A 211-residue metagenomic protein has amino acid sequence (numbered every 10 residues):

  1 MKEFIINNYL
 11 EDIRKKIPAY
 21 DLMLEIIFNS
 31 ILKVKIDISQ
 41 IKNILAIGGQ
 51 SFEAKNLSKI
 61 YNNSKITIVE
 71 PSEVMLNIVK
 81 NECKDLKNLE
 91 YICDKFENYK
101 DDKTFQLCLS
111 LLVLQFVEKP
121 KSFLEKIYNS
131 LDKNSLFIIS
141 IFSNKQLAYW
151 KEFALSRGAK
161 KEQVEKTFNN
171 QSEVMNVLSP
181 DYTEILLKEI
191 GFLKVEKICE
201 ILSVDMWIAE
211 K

Functional and structural regions predicted by a protein language model:
M1-S39, N56: Conserved class I S-adenosyl-L-methionine
Q40-N98: Class I SAM-dependent methyltransferase SAM/SAH-binding core
E97-C108: A short acidic, Gly/Pro-enriched loop at the edge of an enzyme's catalytic core that lines a small-molecule cofactor
Q106-P120, S143: A short SAM/SAH-binding and catalytic strip from SAM-dependent methyltransferases
K121-L136: A short glycine-rich, Lys/Arg-flanked "PGG" loop and its adjoining helix->strand segment in the class I
F142-I190, E196: C-terminal alpha-helical "lid/dimerization" subdomain adjacent to the S-adenosyl-L-methionine
I190, I201-K211: C-terminal lobe and adjacent flexible extensions of AdoMet/dcAdoMet transferase-like proteins
